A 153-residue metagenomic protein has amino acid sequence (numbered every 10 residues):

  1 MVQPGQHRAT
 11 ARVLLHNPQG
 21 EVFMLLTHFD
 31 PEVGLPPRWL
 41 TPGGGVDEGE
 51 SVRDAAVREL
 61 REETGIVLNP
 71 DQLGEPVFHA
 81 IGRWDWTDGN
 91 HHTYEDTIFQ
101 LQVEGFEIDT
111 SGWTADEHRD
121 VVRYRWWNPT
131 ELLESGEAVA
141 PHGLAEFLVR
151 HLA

Functional and structural regions predicted by a protein language model:
M1-L40, R53: N-terminal strand-loop-strand
Q3-H7, L35-R38, G89-E95, D116-V121: A generic structural micro-feature
Q19, F78-G112: Active-site-adjacent beta-strand/loop module that shapes the phosphate/pyrophosphate-binding cleft
M24, E75-F78: A structural microfeature
M24, I98-Q100, Y124-W126: Conserved hydrophobic/aromatic beta-strand scaffold that supports enzyme active sites
L25, G49, L132-S135: Residues that scaffold the ATP/ADP-binding catalytic core of kinase and kinase-like folds
E32, P37, G105-A153: Nudix hydrolase/Nudix homology domain
T41-P76: The catalytic Nudix box helix
